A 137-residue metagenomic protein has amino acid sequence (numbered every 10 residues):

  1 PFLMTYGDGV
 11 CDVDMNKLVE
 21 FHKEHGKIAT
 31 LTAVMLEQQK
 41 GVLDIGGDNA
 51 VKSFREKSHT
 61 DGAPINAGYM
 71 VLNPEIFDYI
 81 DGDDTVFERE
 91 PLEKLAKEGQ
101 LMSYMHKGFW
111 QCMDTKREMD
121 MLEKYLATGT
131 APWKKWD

Functional and structural regions predicted by a protein language model:
F2-L3, V10, N16-K23, L36-E37 (+1 more regions): Catalytic-core segments of class I nucleotidyltransferases/pyrophosphorylases that form NMP-activated intermediates
Y6-G7, L31: Small/polar loops that bind or transfer phosphate-bearing groups
H25-M35: A short, conserved acidic/glycine-rich loop-to-beta-strand motif that forms the donor nucleotide-sugar/metal
I45-G46: Extended acidic/charged loop-beta regions that coordinate divalent cations and stabilize anionic phosphate/carboxylate
